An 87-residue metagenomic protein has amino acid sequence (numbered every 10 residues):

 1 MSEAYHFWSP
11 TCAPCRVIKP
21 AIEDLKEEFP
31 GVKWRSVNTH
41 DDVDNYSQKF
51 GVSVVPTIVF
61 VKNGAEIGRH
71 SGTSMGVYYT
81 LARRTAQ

Functional and structural regions predicted by a protein language model:
M1-E3: Preference for well-ordered, secondary-structure-rich cores of eukaryotic proteins
F7-S9, K19, E23-D44: Thiol-based oxidoreductase modules, predominantly thioredoxin-like and allied folds used for disulfide exchange
W8-T11, V54: Short pre-active-site segment immediately N-terminal to redox-active cysteine/selenocysteine motifs in thiol-based
C12-C15, I58: The canonical Cys-X-X-Cys-His
D42-S47, V77: Short acidic active-site motifs
N45-F50, A82: Short amphipathic alpha-helix with an adjacent loop that forms part of the alpha/beta core around
F50-F60: Structural micro-motif
V59-Q87: Non-catalytic, surface beta->alpha helical segment in thiol-disulfide oxidoreductase systems
